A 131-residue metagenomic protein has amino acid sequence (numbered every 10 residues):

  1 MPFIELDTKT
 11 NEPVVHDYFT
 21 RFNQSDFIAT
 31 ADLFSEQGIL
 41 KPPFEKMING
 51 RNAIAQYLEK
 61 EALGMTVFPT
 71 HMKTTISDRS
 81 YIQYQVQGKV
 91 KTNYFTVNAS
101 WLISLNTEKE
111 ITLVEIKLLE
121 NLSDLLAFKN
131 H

Functional and structural regions predicted by a protein language model:
M1-Q24, I28, D32, H131: Short, low-complexity N-terminal intrinsically disordered segments enriched in polar/charged residues
P2-F3, A55, E59-H131: A beta-strand edge to alpha-helix "cap/lid" segment located at domain peripheries
Y18, T30-A31, G38, G50 (+3 more regions): Hydrophobic pocket/interface hotspot
E36, I48, V86: Short glycine/serine/threonine-biased micro-segments
E36-Q37, Y94: Short hydrophobic/aromatic segments of transmembrane alpha-helices and their interfaces
I39-I48, E61-G64: A short gly/proline-enriched turn/hairpin at secondary-structure junctions
